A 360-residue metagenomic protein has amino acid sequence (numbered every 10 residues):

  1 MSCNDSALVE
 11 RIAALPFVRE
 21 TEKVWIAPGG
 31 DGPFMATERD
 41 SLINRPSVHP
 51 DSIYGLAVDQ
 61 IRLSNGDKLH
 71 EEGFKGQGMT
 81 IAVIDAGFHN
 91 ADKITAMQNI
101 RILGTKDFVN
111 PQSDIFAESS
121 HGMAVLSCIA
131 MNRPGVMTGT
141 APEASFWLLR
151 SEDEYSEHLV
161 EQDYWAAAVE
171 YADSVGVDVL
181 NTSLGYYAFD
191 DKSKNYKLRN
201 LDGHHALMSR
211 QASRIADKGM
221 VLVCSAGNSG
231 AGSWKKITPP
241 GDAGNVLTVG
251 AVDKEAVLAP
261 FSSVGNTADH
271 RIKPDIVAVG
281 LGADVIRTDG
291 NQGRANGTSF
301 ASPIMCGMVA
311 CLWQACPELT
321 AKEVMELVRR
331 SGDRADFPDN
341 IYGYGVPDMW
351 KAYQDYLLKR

Functional and structural regions predicted by a protein language model:
M1-I61, D67, G244: Autoinhibitory propeptides
C3-N4, V24, I84-G87, C128-N132 (+9 more regions): Active-site-proximal beta-strand/loop segments in catalytic clefts of secreted hydrolases
K68-K106, Q112-E161, V175-D178, D191 (+5 more regions): Subtilisin-like serine protease catalytic core
H70, N132, L148-D242, A268-R271 (+2 more regions): Substrate-binding/access-modulating region of protease and related hydrolase catalytic domains
D92-T105, A251-S299, D336: Catalytic-core environment of secreted peptidases
F108, Q112-M123, G203-H204, G293-M305: Gly/Ser-rich catalytic serine loop of serine hydrolases
L126, L149-D153, K236, G280-V346 (+2 more regions): Hydrolase catalytic cores
G227, A352-R360: Secreted peptidase-domain scaffold signal
